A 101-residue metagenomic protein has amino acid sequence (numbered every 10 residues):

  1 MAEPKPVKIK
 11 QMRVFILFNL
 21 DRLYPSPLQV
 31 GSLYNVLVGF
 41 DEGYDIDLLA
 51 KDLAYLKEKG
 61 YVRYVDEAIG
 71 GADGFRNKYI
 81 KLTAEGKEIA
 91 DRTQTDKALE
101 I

Functional and structural regions predicted by a protein language model:
M1-P27: Short alpha-helical segments that sit at the start of domains
S26-L37: Short acidic, hydrophobic short linear motifs in intrinsically disordered regions
G43-K59: Short amphipathic alpha-helical interaction segments
K57-G70: A short, conserved structural fragment
D73-F75: Short acidic/glycine-enriched loop/turn segments that link adjacent beta-strands
N77-I101: Short, amphipathic alpha-helical interaction segments positioned at domain boundaries
